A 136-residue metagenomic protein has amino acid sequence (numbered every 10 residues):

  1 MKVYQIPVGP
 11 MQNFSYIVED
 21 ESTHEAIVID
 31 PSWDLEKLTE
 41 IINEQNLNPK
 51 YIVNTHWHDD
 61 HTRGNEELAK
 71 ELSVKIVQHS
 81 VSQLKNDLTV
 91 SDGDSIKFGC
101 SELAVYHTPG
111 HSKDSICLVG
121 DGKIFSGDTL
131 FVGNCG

Functional and structural regions predicted by a protein language model:
M1-L47, L84-G136: Catalytic core of the metallo-beta-lactamase
L35-V77: Active-site metal-binding motif and surrounding structural segment of the metallo-beta-lactamase
Q78-Q83: Short, polar loop motifs at secondary-structure junctions
